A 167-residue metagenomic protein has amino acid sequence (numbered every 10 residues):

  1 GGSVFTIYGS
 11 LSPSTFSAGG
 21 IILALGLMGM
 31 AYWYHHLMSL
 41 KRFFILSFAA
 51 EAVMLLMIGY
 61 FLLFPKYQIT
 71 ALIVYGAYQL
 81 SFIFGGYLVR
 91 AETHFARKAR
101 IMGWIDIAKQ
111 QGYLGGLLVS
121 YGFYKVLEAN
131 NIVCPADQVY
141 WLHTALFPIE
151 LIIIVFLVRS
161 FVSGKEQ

Functional and structural regions predicted by a protein language model:
G1-I22: Helix-loop boundary and gating motifs at the non-cytosolic
T15-A24, L72-Y78, Q138-I149: Alpha-helical transmembrane segments of polytopic membrane proteins
L27-R42: Helix-to-loop junctions at the C-terminal end of transmembrane segments in multipass secondary transporters
K41-E51: Cytoplasmic-side transmembrane-helix entry/capping segments in multi-pass membrane proteins
A50-T70: C-terminal ends and interior cores of transmembrane alpha-helices in multi-pass membrane transporters/permeases
Y75-Y124: Substrate-agnostic recognition of the 12-TM MFS/MFS-like secondary transporter fold
Y121-L151: A membrane-interface helix-boundary motif in multi-pass transporters
L146-Q167: Multi-pass alpha-helical transporter architecture, strongest for 12-TM Major Facilitator/SLC carriers used
